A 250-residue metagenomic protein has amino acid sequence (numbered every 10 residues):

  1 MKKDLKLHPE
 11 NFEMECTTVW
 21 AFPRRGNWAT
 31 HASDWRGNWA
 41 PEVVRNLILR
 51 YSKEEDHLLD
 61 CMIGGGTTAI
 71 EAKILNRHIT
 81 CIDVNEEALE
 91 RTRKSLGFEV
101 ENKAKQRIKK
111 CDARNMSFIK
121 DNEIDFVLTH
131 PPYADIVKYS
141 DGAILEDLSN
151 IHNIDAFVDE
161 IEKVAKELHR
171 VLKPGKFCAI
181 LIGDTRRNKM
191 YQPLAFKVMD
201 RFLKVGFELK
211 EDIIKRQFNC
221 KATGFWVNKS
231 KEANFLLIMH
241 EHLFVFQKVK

Functional and structural regions predicted by a protein language model:
M1-K250: Class I S-adenosyl-L-methionine-dependent methyltransferase catalytic core
